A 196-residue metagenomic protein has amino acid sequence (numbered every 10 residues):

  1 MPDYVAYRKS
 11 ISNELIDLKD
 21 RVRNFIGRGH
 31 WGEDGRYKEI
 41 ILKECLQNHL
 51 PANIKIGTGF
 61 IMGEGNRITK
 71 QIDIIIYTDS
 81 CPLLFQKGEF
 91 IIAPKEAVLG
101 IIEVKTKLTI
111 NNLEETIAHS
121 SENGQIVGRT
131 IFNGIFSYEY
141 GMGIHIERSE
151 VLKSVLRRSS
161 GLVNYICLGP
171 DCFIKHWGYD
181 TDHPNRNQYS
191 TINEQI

Functional and structural regions predicted by a protein language model:
M1-Q71, I76-I196: Intrinsically disordered, low-complexity Ser/Thr/Pro/Gly-rich regulatory segments
